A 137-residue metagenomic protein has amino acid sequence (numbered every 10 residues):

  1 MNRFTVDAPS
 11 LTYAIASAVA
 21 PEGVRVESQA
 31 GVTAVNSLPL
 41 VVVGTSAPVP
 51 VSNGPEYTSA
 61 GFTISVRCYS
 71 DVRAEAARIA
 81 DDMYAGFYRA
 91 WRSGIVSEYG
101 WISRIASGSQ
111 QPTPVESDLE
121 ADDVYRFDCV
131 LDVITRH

Functional and structural regions predicted by a protein language model:
M1-E56, A90-I102: Small/polar-rich, solvent-exposed N-terminal microdomains that initiate assembly or binding
N2-V6, S70, A74, D118-A121: Charge-dense, low-complexity intrinsically disordered segments
S10-I15, R78, D82, G86: Long, highly charged amphipathic alpha-helices
P39-V42, P55-T58, I79-D81, L119-E120: Surface-exposed beta-strand edges and their flanking turn/coil or helix-capping segments
P50-S52, S59-G61, E116-S117: Short secondary-structure boundary micro-motifs
T58-A76, D81-M83, D123-R136: Oligomerization/assembly interface segments of phage tail-like spikes and tubes
Y88-H137: Acidic-leaning, charged glycine-interspersed low-complexity segments
